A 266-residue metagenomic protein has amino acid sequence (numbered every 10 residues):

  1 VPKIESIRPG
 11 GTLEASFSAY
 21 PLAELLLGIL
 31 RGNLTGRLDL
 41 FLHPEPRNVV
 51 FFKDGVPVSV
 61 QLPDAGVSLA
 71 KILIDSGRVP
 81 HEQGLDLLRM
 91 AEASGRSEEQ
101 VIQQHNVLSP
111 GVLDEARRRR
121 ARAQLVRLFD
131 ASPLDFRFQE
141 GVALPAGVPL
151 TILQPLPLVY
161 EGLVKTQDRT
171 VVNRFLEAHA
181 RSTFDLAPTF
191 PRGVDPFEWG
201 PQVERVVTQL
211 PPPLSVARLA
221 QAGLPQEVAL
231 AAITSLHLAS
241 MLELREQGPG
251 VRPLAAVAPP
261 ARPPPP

Functional and structural regions predicted by a protein language model:
V1-P266: Acidic, Ser/Thr/Pro-enriched low-complexity segments and adjacent helix/loop capping patches that create flexible
